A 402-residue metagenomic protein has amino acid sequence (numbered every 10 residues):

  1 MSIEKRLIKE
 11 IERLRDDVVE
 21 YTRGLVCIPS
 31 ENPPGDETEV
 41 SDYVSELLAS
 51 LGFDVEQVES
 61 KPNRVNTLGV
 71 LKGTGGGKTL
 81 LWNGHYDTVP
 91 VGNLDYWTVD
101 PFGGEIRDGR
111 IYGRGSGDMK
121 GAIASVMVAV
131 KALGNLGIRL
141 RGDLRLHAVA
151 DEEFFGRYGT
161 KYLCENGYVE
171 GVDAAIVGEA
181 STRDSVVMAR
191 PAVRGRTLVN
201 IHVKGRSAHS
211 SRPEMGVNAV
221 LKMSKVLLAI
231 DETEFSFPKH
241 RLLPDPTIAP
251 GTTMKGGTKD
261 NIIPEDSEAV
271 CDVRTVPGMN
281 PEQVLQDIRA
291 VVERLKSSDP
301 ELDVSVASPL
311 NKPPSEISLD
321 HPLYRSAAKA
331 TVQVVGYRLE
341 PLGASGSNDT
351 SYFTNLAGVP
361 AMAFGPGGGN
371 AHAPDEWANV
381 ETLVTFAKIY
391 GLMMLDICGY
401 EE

Functional and structural regions predicted by a protein language model:
M1-R6, R13, E56-K61, A180-S185 (+2 more regions): Metal-dependent amide/peptide-bond hydrolase catalytic core, centered on the "pita-bread" metallohydrolase fold
S2-R114, N135-L140, T350: Acidic/His- and Gly-rich active-site-bordering loop/insert found across diverse amide/peptide-bond hydrolases
E31, D87, Y96, E153 (+2 more regions): Catalytic metal-binding/acid-base residues of hydrolase active sites
L51, L136-L140, Y168-V169, R294-E301 (+1 more regions): Short helix-capping segments at alpha-helix termini
E56, L80-W82, H147, A174-I176 (+1 more regions): Hydrophobic/aromatic beta-strand patches that form the interior of the parallel beta-sheet core in alpha/beta enzyme
G109-S125, H209: Glycine/serine-rich anion-binding loops at beta->alpha junctions that coordinate negatively charged ligand groups
M119-A192, C398, E402: Acidic/histidine-rich catalytic neighborhood of metal-dependent amide-processing enzymes
